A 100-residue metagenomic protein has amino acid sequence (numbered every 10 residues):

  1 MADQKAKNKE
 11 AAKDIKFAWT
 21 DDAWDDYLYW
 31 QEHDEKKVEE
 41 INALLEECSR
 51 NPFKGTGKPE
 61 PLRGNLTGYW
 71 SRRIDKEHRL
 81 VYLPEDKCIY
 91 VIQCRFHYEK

Functional and structural regions predicted by a protein language model:
M1-K16, D25, Y29-E39, T56 (+3 more regions): Enriched for short, Lys/Arg-rich terminal
W30-Q31, C48-P52: Hydrophobic residues in alpha-helical segments
V38-E46, R50: PIN-domain endoribonuclease scaffold, especially VapC-family toxins
L44, K58-N65: Short secondary-structure junction/hinge motifs that connect adjacent elements
C48-S49, L66, W70: Generic low-complexity, intrinsically disordered sequence content enriched in small uncharged/hydrophobic residues
